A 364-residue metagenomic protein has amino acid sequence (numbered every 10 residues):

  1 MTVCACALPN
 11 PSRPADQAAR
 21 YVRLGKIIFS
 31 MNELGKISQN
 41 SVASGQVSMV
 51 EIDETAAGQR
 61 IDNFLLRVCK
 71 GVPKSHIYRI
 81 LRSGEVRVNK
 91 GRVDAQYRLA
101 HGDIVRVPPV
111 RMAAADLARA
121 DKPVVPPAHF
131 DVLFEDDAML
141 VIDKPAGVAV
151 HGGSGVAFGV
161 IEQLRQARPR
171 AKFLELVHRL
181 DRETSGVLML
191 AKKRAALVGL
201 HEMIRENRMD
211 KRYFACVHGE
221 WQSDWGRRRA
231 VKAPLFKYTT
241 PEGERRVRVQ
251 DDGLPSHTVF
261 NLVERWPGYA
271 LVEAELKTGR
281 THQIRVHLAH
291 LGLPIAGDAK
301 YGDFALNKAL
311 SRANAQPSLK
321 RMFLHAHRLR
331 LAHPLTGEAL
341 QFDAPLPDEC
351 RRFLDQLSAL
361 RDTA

Functional and structural regions predicted by a protein language model:
C4-A7: Residue-level detector of structural "landmarks"
N10-R13, R20-A364: RNA pseudouridine synthases
